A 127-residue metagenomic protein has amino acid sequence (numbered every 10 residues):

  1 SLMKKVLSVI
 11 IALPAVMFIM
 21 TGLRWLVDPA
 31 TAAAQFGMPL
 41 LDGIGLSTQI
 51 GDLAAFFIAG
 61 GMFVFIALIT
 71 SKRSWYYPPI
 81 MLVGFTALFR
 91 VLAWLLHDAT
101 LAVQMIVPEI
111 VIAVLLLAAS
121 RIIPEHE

Functional and structural regions predicted by a protein language model:
L2-M17: Cytosolic juxtamembrane helix and N-cap/initiation of the first transmembrane helix
M17-S47: Hydrophobic transmembrane helix segments
F18-T21, L82-L92: Aromatic-anchored segments of alpha-helical transmembrane domains
G45-I66, M81, F85: Core segments of alpha-helical transmembrane spans in multipass integral membrane proteins
I69, L88-Q104: Membrane-helix boundary connector in multi-pass membrane proteins
K72-L82: Membrane-interfacial loop-to-transmembrane alpha-helix junctions, especially the N-terminal start
V103-L115: Small-residue-rich transmembrane alpha-helices that serve as helix-helix interface/gating elements in multipass
A113-E127: Membrane-water interface at the C-terminal end of transmembrane alpha helices
